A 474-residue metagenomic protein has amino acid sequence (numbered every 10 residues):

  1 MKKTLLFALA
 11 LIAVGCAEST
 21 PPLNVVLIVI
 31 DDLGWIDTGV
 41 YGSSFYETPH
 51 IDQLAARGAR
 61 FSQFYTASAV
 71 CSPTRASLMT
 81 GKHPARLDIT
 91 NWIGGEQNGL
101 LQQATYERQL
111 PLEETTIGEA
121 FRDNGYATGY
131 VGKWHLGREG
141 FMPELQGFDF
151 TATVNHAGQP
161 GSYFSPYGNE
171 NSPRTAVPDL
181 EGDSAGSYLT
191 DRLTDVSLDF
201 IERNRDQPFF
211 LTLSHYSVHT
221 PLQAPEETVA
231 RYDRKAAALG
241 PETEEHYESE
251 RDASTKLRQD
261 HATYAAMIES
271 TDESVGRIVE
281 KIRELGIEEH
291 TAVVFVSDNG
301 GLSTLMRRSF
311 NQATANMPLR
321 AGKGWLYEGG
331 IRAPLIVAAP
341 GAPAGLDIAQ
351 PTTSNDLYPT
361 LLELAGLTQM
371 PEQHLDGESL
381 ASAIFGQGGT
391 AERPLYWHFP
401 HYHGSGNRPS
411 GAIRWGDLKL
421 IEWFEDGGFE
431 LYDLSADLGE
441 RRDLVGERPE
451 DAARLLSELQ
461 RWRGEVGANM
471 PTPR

Functional and structural regions predicted by a protein language model:
K2-F7: Sec-dependent signal peptide recognition, specifically the positively charged N-region followed immediately by
L11-P22: Bacterial Sec-dependent signal peptides at the C-terminal "C-region" and cleavage site
L23, I30-Y46, W92-G94, F141 (+7 more regions): Active-site-proximal cap/lid insertion segments
V26-V29, R60-T66, C71-S72, S77-T80 (+11 more regions): Structural recognition of the beta-strand scaffold that forms the well-ordered cores of secreted hydrolase catalytic
W35-Y126, Q146, F150, H156 (+1 more regions): Active-site segment of extracytoplasmic enzymes that catalyze sulfate/phosphate-ester chemistry
P49, L78, K133, E288-T291 (+1 more regions): Polar, surface-exposed loop/tail segments that function as active-site lids or cofactor/substrate-recognition elements
A67-S68, L110, K323-E328, P400-G404 (+1 more regions): Short Gly/Pro-enriched turn/cap motifs at secondary-structure boundaries
S410-E425: Low-complexity, glycine/alanine/valine/leucine- and proline-rich hydrophobic stretches
